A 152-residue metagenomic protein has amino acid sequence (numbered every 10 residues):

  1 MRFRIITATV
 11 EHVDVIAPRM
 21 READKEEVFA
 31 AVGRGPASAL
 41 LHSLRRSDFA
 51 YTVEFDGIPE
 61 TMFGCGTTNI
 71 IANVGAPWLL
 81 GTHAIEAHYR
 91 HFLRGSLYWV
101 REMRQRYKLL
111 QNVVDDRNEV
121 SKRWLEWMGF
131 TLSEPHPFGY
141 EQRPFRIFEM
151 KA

Functional and structural regions predicted by a protein language model:
R2-P18: A short beta-loop-alpha structural element at the N-terminal edge of CoA-dependent acyl/N-acetyltransferase catalytic
V28-F49, R101: Active-site rim helix/loop that mediates acceptor-substrate recognition in acyltransferases
S47, E54-F55, V74, K151-A152: Charged interaction scaffolds used for protein-protein
D48-C65: Conserved beta-hairpin
N73-E86, H91, R146: Conserved acetyl-CoA binding element of GNAT-fold acetyltransferases
P77, F138-A152: C-terminal "cap" of GNAT-fold acetyltransferases
H88-E102, R123, W127: Conserved acetyl-CoA-binding loop-helix of GNAT-fold acetyltransferases
L110-E126, T131, P137-E141: Conserved beta-strand-loop-alpha-helix junction that forms the acyl-donor binding cleft
